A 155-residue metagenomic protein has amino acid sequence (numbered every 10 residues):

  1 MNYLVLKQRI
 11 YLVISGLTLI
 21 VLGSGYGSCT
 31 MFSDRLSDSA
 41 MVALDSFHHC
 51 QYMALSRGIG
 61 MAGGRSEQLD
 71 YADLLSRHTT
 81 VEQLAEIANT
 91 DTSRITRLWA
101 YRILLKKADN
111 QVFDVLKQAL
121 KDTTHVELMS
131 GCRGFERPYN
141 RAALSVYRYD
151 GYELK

Functional and structural regions predicted by a protein language model:
N2-S15: N-terminal Sec-pathway targeting helices
L6, V21-S24, F47, R94-T96: Alpha-helical structural elements
L17-R35: Bacterial Sec-dependent signal peptides at the C-terminal "C-region" and cleavage site
C29-K155: Extended repeat-based scaffolds of very large eukaryotic assembly and lipid-transport proteins
